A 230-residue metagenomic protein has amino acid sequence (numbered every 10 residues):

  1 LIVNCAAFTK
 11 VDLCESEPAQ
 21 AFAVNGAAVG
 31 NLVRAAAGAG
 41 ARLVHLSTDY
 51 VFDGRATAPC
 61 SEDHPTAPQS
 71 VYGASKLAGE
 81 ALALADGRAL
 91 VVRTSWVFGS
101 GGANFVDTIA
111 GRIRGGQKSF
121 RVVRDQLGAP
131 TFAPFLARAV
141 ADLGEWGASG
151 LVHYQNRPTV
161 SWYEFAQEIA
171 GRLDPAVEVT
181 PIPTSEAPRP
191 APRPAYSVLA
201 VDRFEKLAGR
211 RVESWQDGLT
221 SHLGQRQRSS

Functional and structural regions predicted by a protein language model:
L1-V24: NAD(P)H-binding glycine-rich loop region in Rossmannoid oxidoreductase-like domains and their noncatalytic homologs
I2-A6, L43-D49, D53, V92-T94: SDR active-site strand-loop-helix element
S16, A23-N31, V51-V92, W96-F98: Catalytic helix-loop patch of NAD(P)-dependent Rossmann-fold dehydrogenases
G38-R42: A short helix->loop->beta-strand "cap" motif at the edges of active sites that frequently abuts
A81-G128, P134-F135, A141: NAD(P)-dependent short-chain dehydrogenase/reductase
V122-L127, V152-T159, L207: Glycine-rich Rossmann NAD(P)(H)-binding loop
A139, W146-P190, A195: Mid/C-terminal beta-alpha module of Rossmann-like enzyme folds, strongest in SDR-family dehydrogenases/epimerases
S161-Q167, I182-S229: Conserved C-terminal active-site "lid" loop/helix of NAD(P)H-dependent oxidoreductases that clamps the redox cofactor
